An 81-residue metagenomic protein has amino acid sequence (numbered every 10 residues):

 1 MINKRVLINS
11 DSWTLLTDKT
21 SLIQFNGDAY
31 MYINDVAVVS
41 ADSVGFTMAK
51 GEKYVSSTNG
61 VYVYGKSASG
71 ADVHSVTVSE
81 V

Functional and structural regions predicted by a protein language model:
M1, E80-V81: Short intrinsically disordered terminal tails
M1-K19: Surface-exposed ligand/attachment interfaces on beta-rich extracellular proteins
T14, T47-T58: Beta-sandwich interaction modules
D18-I23, S56-A71: Noncatalytic modules at the cell exterior or secretory-pathway interfaces, chiefly beta-strand-rich lectin/adhesion
N26-D42: Short, surface-exposed beta-strand/strand-loop-strand elements in extracellular ectodomains
M31-I33, S69-S79: Edge beta-strands of jelly-roll/beta-sandwich modules across compartments, strongly enriched in secreted/luminal
